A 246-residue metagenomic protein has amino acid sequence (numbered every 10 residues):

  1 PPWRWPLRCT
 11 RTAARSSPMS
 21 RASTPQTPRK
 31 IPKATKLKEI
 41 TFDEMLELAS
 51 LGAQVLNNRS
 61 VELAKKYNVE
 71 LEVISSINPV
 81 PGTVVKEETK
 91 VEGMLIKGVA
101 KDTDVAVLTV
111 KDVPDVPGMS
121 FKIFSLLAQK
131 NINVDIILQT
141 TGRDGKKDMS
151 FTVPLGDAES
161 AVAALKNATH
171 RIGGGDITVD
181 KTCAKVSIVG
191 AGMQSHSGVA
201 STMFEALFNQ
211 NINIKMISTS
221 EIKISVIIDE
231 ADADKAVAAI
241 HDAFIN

Functional and structural regions predicted by a protein language model:
P1-N246: C-terminal catalytic "cap/lid" subdomain
